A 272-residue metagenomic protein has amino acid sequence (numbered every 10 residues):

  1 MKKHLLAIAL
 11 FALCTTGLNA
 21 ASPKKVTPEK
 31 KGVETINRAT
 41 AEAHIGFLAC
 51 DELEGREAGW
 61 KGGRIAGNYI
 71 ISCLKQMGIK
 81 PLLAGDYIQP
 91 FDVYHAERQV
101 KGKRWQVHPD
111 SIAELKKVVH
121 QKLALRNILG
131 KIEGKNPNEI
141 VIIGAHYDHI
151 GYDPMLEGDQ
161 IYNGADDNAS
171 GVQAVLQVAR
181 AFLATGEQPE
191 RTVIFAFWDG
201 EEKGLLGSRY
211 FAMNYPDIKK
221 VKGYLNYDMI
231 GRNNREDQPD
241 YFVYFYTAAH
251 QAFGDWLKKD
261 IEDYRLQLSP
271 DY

Functional and structural regions predicted by a protein language model:
M1-K24: Bacterial Sec-dependent N-terminal signal peptides
K25-K61, I65, M77-I88, M229-R232: N-terminal capping segment at the start of a domain
T27-T35, D51-K61, E114-V119, L156-N168 (+2 more regions): Second-shell loop/turn segments in exported
I36, T40-A43, F47, K61-Q76 (+7 more regions): Extracytoplasmic/secreted proteins, especially bacterial periplasmic and envelope-associated proteins
L48, L74, V118-P154: Acidic/His- and Gly-rich active-site-bordering loop/insert found across diverse amide/peptide-bond hydrolases
R56-K131: A non-catalytic alpha/beta surface segment that caps or lines the substrate-entry region of metallo-dependent hydrolase
G85, R235-Y272: Active-site-adjacent substrate-binding region of metalloamidase/peptidase-like peptide-processing proteins
A124-R126, E157-A249: Acidic/histidine-rich catalytic neighborhood of metal-dependent amide-processing enzymes
